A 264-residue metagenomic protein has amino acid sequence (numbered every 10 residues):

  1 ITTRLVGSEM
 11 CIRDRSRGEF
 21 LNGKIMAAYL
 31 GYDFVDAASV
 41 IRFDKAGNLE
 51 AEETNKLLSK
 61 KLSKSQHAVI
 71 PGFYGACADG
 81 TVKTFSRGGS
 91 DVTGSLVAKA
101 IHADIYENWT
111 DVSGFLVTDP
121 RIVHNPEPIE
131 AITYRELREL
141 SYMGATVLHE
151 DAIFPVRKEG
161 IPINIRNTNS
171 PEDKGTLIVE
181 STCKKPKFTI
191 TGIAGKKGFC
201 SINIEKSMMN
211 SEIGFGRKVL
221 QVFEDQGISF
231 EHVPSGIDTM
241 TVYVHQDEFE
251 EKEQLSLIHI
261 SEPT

Functional and structural regions predicted by a protein language model:
I1-G7, I12, I258-T264: Single conserved hydrophobic/aromatic residue that forms the stacking wall/gate of nucleotide- or nucleobase-binding
T2-T3, T84, S90-T93, T110 (+3 more regions): Ser/Thr-centric signal marking residues that sit in or immediately flank functional binding/regulatory motifs
G7-E9, R13-I153: Nucleotide/pyrophosphate-binding catalytic subdomain
V35-A37, P71-G72, W109, E150 (+4 more regions): Generic beta-strand/beta-sheet core signal
L140-I178, I193-M208: A conserved active-site cap/scaffold subdomain adjacent to cofactor or substrate pockets
K174-S261: A conserved regulatory-domain signal marking ACT and ACT-like small-molecule sensing domains and adjacent regulatory
